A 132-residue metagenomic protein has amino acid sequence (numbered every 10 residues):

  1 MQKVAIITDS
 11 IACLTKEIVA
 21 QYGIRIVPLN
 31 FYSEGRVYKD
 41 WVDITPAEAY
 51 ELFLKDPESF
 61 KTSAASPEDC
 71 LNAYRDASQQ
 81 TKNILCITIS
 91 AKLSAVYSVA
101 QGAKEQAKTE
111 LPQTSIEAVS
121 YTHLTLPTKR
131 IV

Functional and structural regions predicted by a protein language model:
Q2, T81-N83: Short coil/turn segments at beta-strand junctions that form active-site/ligand-binding loops
Q2, Y22-I24, L111-I116: A short helix-to-beta-strand connector/capping loop
A5-P67: N-terminal glycine-rich anion-binding loop in soluble enzyme alpha/beta folds
P67-A77, G102-Q106: Short, charged beta->alpha transition segments
N83-A91, E117-S120: Short glycine-rich or small-residue beta-strand-to-loop segments that form or flank ligand, phosphate, metal/Fe-S
I89-K108: Short Gly/Thr/Asp-enriched flexible loops that form oxyanion-binding sites at enzyme active sites
T122-T128: Conserved small/polar residues in nucleotide/adenosyl-binding loops
